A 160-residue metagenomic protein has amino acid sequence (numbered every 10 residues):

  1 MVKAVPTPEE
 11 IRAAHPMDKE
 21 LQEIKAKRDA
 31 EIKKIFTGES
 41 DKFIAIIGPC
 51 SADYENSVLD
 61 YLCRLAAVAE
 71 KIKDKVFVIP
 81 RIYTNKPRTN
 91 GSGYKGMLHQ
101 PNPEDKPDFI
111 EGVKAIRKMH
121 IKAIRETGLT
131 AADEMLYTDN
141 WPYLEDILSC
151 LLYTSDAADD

Functional and structural regions predicted by a protein language model:
V2-F36: N- or domain-start disorder-to-order transition segments that initiate the globular core
I24-I35, E39-K42, S57-K71, V78: Generic N-terminal targeting/processing segments that precede catalytic cores or assembly contacts
G48: Conserved, mostly hydrophobic/aromatic
A52-D53: Short acidic, Gly/Ser-rich segments with clustered Asp/Glu that frequently serve as metal-coordination loops in enzyme
C63-N140: A generic, well-ordered mixed alpha/beta core segment in the N-terminal half of proteins
L144-L152: Active-site phosphate/pyrophosphate-binding segments
Y153-A158: Conserved small/polar residues in nucleotide/adenosyl-binding loops
